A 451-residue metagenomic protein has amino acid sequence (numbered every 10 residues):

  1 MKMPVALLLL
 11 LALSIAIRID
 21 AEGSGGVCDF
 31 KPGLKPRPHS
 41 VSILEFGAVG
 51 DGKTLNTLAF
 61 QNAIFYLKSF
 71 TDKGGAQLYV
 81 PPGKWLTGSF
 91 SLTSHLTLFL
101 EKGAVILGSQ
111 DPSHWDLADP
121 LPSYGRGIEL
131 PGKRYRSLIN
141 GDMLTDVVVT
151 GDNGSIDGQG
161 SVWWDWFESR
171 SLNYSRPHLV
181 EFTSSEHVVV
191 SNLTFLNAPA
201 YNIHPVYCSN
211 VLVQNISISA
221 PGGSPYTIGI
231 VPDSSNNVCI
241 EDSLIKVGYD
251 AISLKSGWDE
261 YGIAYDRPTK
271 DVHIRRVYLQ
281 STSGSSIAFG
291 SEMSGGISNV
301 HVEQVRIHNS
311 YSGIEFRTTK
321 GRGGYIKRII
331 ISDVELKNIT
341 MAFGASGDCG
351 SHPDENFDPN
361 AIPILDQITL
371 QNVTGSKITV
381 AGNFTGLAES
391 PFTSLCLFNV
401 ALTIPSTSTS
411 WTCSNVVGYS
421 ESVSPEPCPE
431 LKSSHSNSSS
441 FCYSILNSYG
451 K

Functional and structural regions predicted by a protein language model:
K2-K451: Extracellular/periplasmic carbohydrate-active domains that bind, remodel, or depolymerize complex polysaccharides
